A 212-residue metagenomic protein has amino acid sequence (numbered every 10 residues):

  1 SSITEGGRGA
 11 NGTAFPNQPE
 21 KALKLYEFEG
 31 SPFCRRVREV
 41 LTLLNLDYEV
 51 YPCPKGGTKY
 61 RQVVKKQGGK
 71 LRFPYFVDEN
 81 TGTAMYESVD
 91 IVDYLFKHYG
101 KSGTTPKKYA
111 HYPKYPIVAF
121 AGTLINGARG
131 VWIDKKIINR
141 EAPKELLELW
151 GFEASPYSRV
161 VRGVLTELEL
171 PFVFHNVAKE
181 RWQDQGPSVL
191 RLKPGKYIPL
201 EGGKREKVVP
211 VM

Functional and structural regions predicted by a protein language model:
S1-M212: GST-like domain detector, emphasizing the conserved glutathione-binding G-site in the N-terminal thioredoxin-like
